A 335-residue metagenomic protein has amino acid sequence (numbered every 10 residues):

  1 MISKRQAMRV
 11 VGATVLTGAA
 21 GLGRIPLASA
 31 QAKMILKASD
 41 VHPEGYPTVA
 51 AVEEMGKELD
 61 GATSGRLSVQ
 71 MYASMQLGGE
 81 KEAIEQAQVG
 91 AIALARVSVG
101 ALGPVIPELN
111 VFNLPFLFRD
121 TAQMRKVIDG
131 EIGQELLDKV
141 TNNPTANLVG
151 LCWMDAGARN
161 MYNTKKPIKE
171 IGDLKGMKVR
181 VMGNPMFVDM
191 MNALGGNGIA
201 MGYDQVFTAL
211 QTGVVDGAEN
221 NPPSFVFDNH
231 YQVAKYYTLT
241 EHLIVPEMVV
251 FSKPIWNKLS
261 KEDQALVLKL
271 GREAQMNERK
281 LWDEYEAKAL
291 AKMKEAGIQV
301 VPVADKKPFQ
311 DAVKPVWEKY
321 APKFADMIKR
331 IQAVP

Functional and structural regions predicted by a protein language model:
I2-G23, L27-Q123, I132, T141-P335: N-terminal secretory/targeting leader peptides
